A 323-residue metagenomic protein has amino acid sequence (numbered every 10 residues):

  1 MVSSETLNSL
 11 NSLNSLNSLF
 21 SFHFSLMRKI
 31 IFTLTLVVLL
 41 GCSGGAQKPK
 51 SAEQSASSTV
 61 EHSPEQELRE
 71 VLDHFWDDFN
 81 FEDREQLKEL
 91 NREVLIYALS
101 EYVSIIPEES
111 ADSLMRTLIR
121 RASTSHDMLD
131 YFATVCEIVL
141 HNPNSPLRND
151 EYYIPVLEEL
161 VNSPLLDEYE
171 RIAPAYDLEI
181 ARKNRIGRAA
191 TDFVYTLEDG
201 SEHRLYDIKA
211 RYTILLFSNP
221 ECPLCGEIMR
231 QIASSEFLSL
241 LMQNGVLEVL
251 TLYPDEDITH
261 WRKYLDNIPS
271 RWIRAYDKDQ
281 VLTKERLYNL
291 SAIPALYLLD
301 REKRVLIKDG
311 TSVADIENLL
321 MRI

Functional and structural regions predicted by a protein language model:
S4-F24: Compositionally biased, intrinsically disordered low-complexity segments enriched for polar/charged residues
R28-T33: Sec-dependent signal peptide recognition, specifically the positively charged N-region followed immediately by
L39-G41: C-terminal motif of bacterial Sec signal peptides marking the signal peptidase cleavage site
G44-E198: Oxidative protein folding and maturation machinery
R204-S234, E248-L252: Short active-site neighborhood of thiol/selenol oxidoreductases, capturing the structured segment around
M229-D266, Q280-K284: Structural microenvironment flanking redox-active thiols in thiol-disulfide oxidoreductases
L265-Y297, R301-E302: Short, internal strand/loop/helix patches that form the active-site neighborhood or redox-interaction surface
A292-A295, R301-I323: Non-catalytic, surface beta->alpha helical segment in thiol-disulfide oxidoreductase systems
